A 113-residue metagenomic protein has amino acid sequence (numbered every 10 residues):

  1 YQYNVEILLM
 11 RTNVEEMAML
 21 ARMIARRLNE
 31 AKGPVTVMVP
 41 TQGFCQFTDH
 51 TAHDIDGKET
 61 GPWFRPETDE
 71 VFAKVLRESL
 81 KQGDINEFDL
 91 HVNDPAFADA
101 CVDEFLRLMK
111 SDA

Functional and structural regions predicted by a protein language model:
Q2-A113: Metallocofactor- and cofactor-centric catalytic cores in central/energy metabolism, strongly enriched
